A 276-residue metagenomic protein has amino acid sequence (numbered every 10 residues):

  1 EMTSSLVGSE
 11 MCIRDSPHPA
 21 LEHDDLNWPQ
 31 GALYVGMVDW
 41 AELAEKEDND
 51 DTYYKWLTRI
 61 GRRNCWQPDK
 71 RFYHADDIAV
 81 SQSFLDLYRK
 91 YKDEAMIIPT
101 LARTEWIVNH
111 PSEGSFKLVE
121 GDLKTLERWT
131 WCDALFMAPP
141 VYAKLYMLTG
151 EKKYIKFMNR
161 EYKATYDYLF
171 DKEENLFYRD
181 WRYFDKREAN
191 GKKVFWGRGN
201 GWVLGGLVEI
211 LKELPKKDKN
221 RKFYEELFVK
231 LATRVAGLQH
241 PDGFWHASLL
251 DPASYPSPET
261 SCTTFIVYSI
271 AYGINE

Functional and structural regions predicted by a protein language model:
E1-G8, C12-I13: Single conserved hydrophobic/aromatic residue that forms the stacking wall/gate of nucleotide- or nucleobase-binding
R14-E22, V35-V38, I78-K90, K117-A134 (+2 more regions): Carbohydrate-binding/catalytic loop surfaces
P19-A79, S83, K90-Y91: N-terminal carbohydrate-binding/catalytic regions of secreted carbohydrate-active enzymes
G31-E47, A79-D93, A138-E151, W202-N220 (+1 more regions): Well-ordered alpha-helical scaffold segments within catalytic/enzyme domains
D39, R59, R63, A102 (+7 more regions): Alpha-helical scaffold segments in carbohydrate-active enzymes
D51, Y91-E94, K153, G201-W202 (+4 more regions): Mature catalytic domains of secreted/periplasmic carbohydrate-active enzymes
K152-V208: Loop-centered beta-sheet repeat module
L204-L250: Oxyanion-binding "anion nests"
